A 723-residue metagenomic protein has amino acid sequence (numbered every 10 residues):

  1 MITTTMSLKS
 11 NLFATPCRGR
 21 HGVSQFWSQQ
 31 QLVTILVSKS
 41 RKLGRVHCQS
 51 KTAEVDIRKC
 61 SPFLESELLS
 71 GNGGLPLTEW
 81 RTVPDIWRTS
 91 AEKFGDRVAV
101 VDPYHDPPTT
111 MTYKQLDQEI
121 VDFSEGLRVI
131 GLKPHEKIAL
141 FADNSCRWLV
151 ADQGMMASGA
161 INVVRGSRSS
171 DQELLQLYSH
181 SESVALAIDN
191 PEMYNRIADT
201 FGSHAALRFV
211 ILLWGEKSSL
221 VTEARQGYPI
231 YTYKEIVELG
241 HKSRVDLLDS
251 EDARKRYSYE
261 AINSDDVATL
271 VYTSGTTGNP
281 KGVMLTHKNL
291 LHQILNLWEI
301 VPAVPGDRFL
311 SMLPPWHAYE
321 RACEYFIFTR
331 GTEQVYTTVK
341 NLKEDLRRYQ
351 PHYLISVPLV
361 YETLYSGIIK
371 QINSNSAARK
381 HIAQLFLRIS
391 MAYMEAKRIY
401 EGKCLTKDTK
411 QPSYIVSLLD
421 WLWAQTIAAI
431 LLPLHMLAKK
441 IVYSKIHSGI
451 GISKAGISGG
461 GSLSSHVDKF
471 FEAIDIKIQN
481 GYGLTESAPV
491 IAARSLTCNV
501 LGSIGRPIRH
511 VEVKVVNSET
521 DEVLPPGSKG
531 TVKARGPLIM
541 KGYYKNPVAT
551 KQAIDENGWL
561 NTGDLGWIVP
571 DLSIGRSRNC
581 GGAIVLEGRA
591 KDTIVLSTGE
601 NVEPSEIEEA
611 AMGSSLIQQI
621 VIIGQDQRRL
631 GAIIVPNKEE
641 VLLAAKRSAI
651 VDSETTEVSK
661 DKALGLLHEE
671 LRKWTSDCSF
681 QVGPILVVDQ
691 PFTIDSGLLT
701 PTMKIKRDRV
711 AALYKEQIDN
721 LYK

Functional and structural regions predicted by a protein language model:
I2-T52, Q153, A157-H241, K638: Structural core segment of the AMP-binding/adenylate-forming
L75-E79, A99-Q153, S169-L175, S179 (+2 more regions): Conserved AMP-binding/adenylate-forming core of the ANL superfamily
G95-V98, I211-L212, A224, P229-Y272 (+2 more regions): Conserved pre-ATP/AMP-binding loop-to-beta segment of ANL
T110-K114, E260, A268-I294: Conserved AMP-binding A3 loop
I188, G536, K541-G542, K551-Q552 (+2 more regions): AMP-binding/adenylate-forming catalytic core of the ANL superfamily
L291-L310, P315-L419, W423-S444, K477: Conserved AMP-binding/adenylation subdomain of ANL enzymes
M394, L431-A583, A590-T593, I607-E609 (+2 more regions): Conserved AMP-binding/adenylate-forming
Q619-I623, H668-K723: Conserved C-terminal "lid"/linker of ANL adenylate-forming enzymes
